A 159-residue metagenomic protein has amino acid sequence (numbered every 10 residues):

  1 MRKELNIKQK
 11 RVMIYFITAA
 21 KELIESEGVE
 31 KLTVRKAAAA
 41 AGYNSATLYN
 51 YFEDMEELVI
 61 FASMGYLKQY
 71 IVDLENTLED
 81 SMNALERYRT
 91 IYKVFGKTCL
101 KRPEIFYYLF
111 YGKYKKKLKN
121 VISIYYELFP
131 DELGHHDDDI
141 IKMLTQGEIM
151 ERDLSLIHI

Functional and structural regions predicted by a protein language model:
M1-E27, K31-A40, E57: Basic, helix-initiating cap at the start of DNA-binding domains
A41-F52: Short hydrophobic/aromatic patch on the recognition helix
N50, I60-F61: DNA-binding alpha-helical recognition surfaces that contact promoter or target DNA
D54-V59, Y70: Short amphipathic alpha-helical segment with a characteristic S/N-K-E followed by hydrophobic residues
M64-I71: Short, basic, alpha-helical segments at the C-terminal edge of helix-turn-helix-like DNA-binding modules
N76-Y107: Hydrophobic alpha-helical connector segments
R102-L154: Short secondary-structure transition hinges
I157-I159: Conserved small/polar residues in nucleotide/adenosyl-binding loops
